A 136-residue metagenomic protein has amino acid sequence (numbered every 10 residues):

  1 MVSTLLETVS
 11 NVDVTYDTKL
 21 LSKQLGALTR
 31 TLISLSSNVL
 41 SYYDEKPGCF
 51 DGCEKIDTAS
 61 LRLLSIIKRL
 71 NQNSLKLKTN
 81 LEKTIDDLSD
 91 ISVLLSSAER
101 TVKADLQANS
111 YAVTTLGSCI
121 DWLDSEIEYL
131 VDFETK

Functional and structural regions predicted by a protein language model:
M1-K136: Sequence/structural signature of long amphipathic alpha-helices that form protein-protein interaction faces
